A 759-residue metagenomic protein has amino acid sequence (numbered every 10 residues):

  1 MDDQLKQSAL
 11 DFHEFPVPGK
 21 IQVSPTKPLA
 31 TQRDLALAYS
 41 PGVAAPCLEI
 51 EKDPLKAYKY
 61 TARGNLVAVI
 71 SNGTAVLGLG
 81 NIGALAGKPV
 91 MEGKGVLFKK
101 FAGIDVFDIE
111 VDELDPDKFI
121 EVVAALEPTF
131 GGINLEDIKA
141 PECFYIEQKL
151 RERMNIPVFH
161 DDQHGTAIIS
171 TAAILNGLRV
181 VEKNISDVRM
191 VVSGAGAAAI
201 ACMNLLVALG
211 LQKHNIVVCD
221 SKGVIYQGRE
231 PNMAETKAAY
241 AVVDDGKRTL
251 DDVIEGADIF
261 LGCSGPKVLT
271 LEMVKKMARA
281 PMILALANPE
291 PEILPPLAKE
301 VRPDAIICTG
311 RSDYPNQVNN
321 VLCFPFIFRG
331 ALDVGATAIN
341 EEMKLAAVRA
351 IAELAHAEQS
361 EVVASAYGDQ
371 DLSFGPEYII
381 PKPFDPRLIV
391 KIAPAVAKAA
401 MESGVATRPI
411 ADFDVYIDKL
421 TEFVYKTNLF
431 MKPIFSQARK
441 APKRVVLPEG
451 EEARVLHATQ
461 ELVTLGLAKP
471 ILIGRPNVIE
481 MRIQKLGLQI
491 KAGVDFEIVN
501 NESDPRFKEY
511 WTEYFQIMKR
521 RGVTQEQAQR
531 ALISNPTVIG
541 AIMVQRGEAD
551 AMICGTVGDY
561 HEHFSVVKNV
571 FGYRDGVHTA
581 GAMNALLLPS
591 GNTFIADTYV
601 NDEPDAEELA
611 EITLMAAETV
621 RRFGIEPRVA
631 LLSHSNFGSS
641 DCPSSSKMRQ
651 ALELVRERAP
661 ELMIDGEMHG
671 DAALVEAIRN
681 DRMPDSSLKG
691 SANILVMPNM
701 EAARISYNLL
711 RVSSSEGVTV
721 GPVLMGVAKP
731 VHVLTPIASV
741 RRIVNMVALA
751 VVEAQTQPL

Functional and structural regions predicted by a protein language model:
M1-V158, A399, K432-L456, P470 (+3 more regions): N-terminal ligand-binding/catalytic initiation module
H13-V43, K149, K391-V424, H561-H563 (+1 more regions): Helix-enriched interaction subdomains in cytosolic or periplasmic regions, typified by TIR/SEFIR signaling/NADase cores
L66-G78, G83, A167-T171, V181-V207: Glycine-rich adenosine-cofactor-binding loop
L85, D137-N184, T407-I410, I417-L759: Anion-binding alpha/beta catalytic cores of soluble intermediary-metabolism enzymes, centered on
P157, D161-D162, L178-N184, A285-A393 (+5 more regions): Adenosine-phosphate binding glycine-rich loop
S193, L209-K237: NAD(P)-binding Rossmann-fold cofactor-contacting core
K237-I306, R311-D313: Rossmann-like adenosine-cofactor binding region
